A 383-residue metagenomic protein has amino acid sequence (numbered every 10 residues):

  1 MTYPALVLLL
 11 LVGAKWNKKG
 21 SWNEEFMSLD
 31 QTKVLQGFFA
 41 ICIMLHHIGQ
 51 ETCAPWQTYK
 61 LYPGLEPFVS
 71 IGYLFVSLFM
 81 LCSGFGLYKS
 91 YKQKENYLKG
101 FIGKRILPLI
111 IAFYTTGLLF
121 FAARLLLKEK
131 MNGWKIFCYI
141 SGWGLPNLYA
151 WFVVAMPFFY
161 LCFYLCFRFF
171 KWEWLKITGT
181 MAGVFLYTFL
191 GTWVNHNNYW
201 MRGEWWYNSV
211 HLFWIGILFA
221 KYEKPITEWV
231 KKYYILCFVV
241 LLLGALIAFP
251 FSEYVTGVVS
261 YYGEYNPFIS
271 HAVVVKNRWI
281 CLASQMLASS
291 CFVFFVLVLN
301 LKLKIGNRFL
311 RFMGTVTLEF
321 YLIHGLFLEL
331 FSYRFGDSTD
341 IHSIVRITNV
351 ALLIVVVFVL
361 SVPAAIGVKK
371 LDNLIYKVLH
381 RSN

Functional and structural regions predicted by a protein language model:
M1-F189, V316, D337-N383: Membrane-cytosol interface segments of multi-pass membrane proteins, especially ER/Golgi lipid-handling enzymes
M1-L8, E66, T116, A122 (+1 more regions): Alpha-helical transmembrane segments of multi-pass integral membrane proteins
C42, L65-F75, E204-Y207, I280 (+2 more regions): Physicochemical signature of membrane-embedded alpha-helices that form the seven-helix bundle of GPCRs, emphasizing
M80, H211-L212, A288: Catalytic-loop motifs flanking and including active-site residues across diverse enzymes
S83, I215, M313: Short glycine-rich loop/turn motifs that provide flexible caps or phosphate-binding loops at active sites
G103, K231-I235, L310: Interfacial segments of alpha-helical transmembrane regions
K135, Y139-N147, C166-N277, S332 (+2 more regions): Aromatic-enriched alpha-helical transmembrane segments of multi-pass intramembrane proteins
F159-L165, I215-T227, S290-I305: Alpha-helical transmembrane segments in multipass membrane proteins, preferentially the mid-helix core
